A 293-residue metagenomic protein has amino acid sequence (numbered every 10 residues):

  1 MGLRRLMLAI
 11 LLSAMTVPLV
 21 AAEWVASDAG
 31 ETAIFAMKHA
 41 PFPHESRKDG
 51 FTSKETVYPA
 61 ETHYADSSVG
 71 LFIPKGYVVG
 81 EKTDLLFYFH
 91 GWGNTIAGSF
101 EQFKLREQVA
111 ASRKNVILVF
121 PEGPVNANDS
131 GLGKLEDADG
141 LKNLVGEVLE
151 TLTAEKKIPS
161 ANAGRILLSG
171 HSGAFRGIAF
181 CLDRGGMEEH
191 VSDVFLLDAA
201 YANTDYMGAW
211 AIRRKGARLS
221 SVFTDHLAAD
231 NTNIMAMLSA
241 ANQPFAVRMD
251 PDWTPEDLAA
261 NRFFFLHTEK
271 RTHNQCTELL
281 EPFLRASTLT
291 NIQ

Functional and structural regions predicted by a protein language model:
M1-I10: Bacterial N-terminal signal peptides that target proteins for export
A9-P18: Bacterial N-terminal signal peptides
V20-L85, V116, A246-D252: A domain-start/cap signature at the N-terminus of enzymes
Y77-G80, G133-G173: Gly/Ser-rich "nucleophile elbow"/oxyanion-hole loop immediately N-terminal to the catalytic nucleophile in hydrolases
K82-L85, F89-T151: Active-site machinery of serine-nucleophile hydrolases
L85-F89, I117-P121, R165-S169, D193-L197 (+2 more regions): Structural recognition of the beta-strand scaffold that forms the well-ordered cores of secreted hydrolase catalytic
G164-G208, R213: Primarily recognizes the serine-hydrolase "nucleophile elbow" in alpha/beta-hydrolase and SGNH/GDSL folds
S220-Q293: C-terminal catalytic histidine-bearing segment of alpha/beta-hydrolase fold enzymes
